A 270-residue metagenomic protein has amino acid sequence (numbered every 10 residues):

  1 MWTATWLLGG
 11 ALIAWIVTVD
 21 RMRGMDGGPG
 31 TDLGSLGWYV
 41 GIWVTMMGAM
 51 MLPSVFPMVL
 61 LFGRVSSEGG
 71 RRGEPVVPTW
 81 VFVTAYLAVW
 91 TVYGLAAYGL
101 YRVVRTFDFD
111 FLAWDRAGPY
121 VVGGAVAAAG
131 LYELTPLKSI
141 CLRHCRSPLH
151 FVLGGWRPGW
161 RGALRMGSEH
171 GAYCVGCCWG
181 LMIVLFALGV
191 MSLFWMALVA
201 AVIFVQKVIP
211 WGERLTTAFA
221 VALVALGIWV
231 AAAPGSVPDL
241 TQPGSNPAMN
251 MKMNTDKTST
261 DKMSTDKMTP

Functional and structural regions predicted by a protein language model:
M1-T45, E68-R71, T106-R116, L137-R157 (+1 more regions): Histidine-/acidic- and/or cysteine-rich, low-complexity loops and terminal segments associated with membrane
W2-I16, G37, G41, T45 (+8 more regions): Lipid-exposed faces of alpha-helical membrane segments in multi-pass integral membrane proteins
G37, G41, V77-W80, R157-S168: Alpha-helical membrane-protein architecture signal
V40-L87: Juxtamembrane transmembrane-helix termini in multi-pass membrane transport proteins
V59-S67, L134-K138, I203-P210: C-terminal ends of transmembrane helices
G73-V103, C177-W211, T217, A222-L223: A small-residue-rich subset of transmembrane alpha-helices
T91-F111, P119-S147: Transmembrane alpha-helix/helix-exit interface in multi-pass inner-membrane proteins
P136-M182: A mid-sequence, solvent-exposed acidic-amphipathic segment
